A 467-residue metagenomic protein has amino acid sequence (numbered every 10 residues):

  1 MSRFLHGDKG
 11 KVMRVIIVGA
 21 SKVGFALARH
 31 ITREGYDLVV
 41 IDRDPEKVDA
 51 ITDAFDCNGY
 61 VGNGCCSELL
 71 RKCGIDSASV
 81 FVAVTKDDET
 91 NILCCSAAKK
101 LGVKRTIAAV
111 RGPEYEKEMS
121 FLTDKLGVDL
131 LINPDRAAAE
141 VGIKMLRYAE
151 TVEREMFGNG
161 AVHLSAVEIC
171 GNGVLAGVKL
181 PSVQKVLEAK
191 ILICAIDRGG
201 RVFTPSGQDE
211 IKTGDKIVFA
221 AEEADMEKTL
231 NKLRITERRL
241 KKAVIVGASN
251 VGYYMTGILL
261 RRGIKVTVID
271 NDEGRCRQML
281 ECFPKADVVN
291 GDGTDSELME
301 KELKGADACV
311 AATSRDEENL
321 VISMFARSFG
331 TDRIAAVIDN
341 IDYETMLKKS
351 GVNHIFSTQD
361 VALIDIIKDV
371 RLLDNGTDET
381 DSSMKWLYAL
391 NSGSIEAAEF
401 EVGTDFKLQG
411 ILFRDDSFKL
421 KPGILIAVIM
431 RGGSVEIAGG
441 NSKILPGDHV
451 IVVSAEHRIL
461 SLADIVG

Functional and structural regions predicted by a protein language model:
M1-G467: Cytosolic regulatory regions of ion transport systems
